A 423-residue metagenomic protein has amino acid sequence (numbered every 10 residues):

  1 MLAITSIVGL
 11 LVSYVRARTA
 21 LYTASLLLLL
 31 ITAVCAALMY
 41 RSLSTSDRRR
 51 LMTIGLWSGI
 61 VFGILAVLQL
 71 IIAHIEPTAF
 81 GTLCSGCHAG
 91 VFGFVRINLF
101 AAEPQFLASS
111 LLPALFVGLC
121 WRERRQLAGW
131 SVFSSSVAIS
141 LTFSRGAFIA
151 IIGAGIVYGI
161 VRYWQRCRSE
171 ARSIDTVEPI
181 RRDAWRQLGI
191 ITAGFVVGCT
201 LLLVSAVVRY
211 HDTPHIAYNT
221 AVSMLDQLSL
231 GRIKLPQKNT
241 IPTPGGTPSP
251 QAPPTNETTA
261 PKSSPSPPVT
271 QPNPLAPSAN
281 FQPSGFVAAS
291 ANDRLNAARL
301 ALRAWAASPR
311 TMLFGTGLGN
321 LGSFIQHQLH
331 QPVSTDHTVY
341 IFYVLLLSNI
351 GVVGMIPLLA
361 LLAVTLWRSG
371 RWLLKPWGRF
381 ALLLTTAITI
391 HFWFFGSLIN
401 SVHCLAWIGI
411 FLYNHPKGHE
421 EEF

Functional and structural regions predicted by a protein language model:
M1, P113-W121, R303, M355-W372: Hydrophobic, aromatic-rich transmembrane alpha-helices and their immediate juxtamembrane boundary segments
I7-V67, A114: Transmembrane alpha-helical segments and their membrane-water interfaces
M52-F80, F92, L99-I174, C199 (+1 more regions): Alpha-helical transmembrane segments of multi-pass inner-membrane proteins
G155, G159, L361, A381-F392 (+1 more regions): Transmembrane alpha-helices of multi-pass inner-membrane enzymes
R162-S284, A304-A307: A membrane-periplasm/extracellular boundary helix in multi-pass inner-membrane enzymes that assemble envelope glycans
R172-V177, R182-D183, G370-P376, G396 (+1 more regions): A juxtamembrane structural motif centered on a specific transmembrane helix
P283-I350: Long extracytoplasmic/lumenal interhelical loops at the membrane interface of multi-pass membrane proteins
H337-I341, S348, L359-F394: Loop-to-helix entry and N-terminal half of a specific, functionally important transmembrane alpha helix in multi-pass
